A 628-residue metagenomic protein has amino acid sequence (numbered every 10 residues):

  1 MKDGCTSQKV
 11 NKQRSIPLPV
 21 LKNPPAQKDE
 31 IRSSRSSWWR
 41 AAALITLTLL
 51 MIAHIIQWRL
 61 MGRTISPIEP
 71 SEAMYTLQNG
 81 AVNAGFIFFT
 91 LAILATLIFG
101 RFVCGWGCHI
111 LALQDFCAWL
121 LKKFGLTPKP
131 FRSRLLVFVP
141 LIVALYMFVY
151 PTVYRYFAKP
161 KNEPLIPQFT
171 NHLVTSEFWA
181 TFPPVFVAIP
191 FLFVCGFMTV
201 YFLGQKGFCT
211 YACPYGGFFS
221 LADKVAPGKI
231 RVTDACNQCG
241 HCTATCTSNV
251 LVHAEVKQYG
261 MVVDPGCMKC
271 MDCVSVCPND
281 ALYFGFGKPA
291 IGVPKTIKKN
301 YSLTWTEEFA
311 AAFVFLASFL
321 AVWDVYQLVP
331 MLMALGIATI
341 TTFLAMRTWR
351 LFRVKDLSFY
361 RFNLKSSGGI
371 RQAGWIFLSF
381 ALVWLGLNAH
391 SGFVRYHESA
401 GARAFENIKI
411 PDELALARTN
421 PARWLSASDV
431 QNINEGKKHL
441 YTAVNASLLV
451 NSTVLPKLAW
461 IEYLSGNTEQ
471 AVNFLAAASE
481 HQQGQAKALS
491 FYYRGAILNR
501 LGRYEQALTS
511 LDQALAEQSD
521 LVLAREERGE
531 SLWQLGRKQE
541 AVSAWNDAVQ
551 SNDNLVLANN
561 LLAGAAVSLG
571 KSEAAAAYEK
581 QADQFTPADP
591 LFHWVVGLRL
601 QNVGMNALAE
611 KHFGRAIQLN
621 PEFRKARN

Functional and structural regions predicted by a protein language model:
K2-K257, S275, D280-A422, N432: Non-ligating segments of multi-cofactor redox enzymes
A389-E480, Q506: Membrane-interface segments at or immediately adjacent to transmembrane helices that form the boundary between
V394, N451-T453, Q485-L489, V522-L523 (+3 more regions): Helix-start (N-cap) detector for alpha-helical repeat units in TPR-like alpha-solenoids, especially tetratricopeptide
I433, L440-Y441, L475, L511 (+3 more regions): Hydrophobic/aromatic packing residues within the alpha-helices of TPR/SEL1-like helical repeat arrays
A446-S447, H481-Q483, E517, S551 (+2 more regions): Structural marker of alpha-solenoid helical repeat scaffolds
L464, R500, Q534-L535, S568-L569 (+1 more regions): Register position in tetratricopeptide repeats
